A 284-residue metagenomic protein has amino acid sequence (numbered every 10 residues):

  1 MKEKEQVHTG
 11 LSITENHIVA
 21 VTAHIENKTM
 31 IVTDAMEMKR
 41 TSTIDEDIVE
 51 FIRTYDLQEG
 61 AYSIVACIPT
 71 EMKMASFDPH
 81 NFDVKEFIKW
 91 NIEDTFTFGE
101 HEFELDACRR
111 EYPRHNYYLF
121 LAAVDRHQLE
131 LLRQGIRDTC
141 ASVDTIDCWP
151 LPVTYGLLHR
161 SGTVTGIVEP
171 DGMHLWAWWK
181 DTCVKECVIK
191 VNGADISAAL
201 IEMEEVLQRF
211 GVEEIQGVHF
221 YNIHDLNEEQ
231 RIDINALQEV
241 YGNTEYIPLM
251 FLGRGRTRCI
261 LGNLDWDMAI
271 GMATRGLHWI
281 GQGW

Functional and structural regions predicted by a protein language model:
K2-N27, I31-A35, P113-G217: Small-residue (GG/TT-enriched) beta-loop-alpha framework at ligand/catalytic clefts
E15, H24, I48-C67: N-terminal glycine/serine-rich phosphate-binding loop of ATP-dependent small-molecule kinases, especially carbohydrate
I44-F51, K85-I88, I196-E205: Well-ordered, non-membrane alpha-helical segments in soluble/globular domains
L57-M72, S142-T145, V212-E229: Short glycine-rich phosphate-binding loop at a beta-alpha junction
Q58, D94-F103, D138-A141, V212: Short secondary-structure junctions
I68-L119: Internal amphipathic helical hairpin motif
N227-G242: Short, aromatic/basic amphipathic alpha-helical patches
E245-W284: Glycine-rich phosphate-binding/hydrolytic loop that grips phosphoryl groups
